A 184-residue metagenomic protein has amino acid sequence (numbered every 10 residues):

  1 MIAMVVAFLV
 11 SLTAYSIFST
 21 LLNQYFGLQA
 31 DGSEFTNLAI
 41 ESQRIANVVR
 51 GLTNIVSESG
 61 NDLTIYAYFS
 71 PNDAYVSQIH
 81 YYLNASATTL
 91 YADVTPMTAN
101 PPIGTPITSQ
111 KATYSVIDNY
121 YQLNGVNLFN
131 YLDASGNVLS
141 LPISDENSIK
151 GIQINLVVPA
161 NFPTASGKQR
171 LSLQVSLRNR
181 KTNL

Functional and structural regions predicted by a protein language model:
M1-R50, N183-L184: Aliphatic-rich helix starts adjacent to a transmembrane/signal segment
Q24, I55-V56, T164: Generic macromolecular interface patches on structured domains
S33-T36, V49-D73: Short, glycine/small-hydrophobic-rich surface segments
V56-G60, N84-S86, S144-S148: Short, ordered beta-strand-loop transition motifs
G60-L139: Type IV pilin-like appendage domain
N72, Y120-L184: Short linear sequence signals and composition-biased patches located at protein termini or domain-edge surfaces
